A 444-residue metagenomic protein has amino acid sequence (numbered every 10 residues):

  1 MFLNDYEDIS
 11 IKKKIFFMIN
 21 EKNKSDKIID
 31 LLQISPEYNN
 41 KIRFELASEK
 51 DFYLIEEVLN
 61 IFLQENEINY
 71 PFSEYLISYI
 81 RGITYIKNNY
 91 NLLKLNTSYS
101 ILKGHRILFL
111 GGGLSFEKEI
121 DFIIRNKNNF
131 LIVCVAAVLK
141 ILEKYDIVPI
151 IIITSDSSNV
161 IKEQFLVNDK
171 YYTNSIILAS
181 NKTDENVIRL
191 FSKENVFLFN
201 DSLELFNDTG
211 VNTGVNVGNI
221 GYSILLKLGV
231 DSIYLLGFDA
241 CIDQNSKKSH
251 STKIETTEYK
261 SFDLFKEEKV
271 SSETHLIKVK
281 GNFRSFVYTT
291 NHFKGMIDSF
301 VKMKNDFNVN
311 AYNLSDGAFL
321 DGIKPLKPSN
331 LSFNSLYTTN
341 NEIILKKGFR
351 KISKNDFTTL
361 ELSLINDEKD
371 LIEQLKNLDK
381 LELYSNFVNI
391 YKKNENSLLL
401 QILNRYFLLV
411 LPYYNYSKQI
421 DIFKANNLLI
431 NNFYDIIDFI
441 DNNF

Functional and structural regions predicted by a protein language model:
M1-L131, K140-I151, N159-N174, H275-F444: N-terminal donor/sugar-recognition subdomains of glycan-related enzymes, prototypically the membrane-proximal stem
D121, K144-I147, T154, E163-L166 (+5 more regions): Short acidic, glycine/serine/threonine-rich loops at helix termini
V135-K140, A179-N186, S315-F319: Short, polar loop motifs at secondary-structure junctions
V138-L139, V148-D156, L228-S251, L428 (+1 more regions): Glycine-rich phosphate/pyrophosphate-binding loops and their adjacent beta-strand/loop elements at enzyme active sites
I153, V160, I176-E185: Carboxylate/His-rich catalytic cores and anion/metal-binding grooves
E185-A240: Active-site/ligand-binding-proximal alpha/beta "capping" segment
A240-S271: Aromatic/acidic polysaccharide-binding cleft in carbohydrate-active enzymes
